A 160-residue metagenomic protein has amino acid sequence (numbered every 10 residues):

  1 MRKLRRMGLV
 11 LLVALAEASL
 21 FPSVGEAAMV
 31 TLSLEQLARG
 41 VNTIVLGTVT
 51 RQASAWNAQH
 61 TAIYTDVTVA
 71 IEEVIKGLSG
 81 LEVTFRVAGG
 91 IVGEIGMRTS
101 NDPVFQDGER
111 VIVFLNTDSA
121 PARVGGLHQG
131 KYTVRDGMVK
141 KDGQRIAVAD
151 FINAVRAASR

Functional and structural regions predicted by a protein language model:
R2-L4, V10-L12, E17-R160: Transition segments tied to proteolytic processing and entry into folded domains
